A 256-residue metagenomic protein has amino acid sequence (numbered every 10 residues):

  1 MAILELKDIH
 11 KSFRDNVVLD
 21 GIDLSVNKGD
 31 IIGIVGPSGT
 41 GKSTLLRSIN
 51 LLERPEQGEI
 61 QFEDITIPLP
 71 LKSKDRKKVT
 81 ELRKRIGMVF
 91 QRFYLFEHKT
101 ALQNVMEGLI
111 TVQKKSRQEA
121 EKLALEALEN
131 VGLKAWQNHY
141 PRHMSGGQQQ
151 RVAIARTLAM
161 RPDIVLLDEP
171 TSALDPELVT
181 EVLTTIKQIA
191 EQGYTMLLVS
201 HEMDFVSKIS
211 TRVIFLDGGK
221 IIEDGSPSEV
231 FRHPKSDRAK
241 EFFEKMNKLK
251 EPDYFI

Functional and structural regions predicted by a protein language model:
N50: Helix-to-loop junction immediately C-terminal to a conserved catalytic motif
I67-G87, R117, V230-P234: ABC ATPase NBD coupling module
Y140-M144, Q148: Conserved ABC ATPase signature
A159-D163: A short, proline-enriched helix->beta-strand linker immediately N-terminal to the Walker B motif in ABC-type P-loop
V165-D168: Catalytic Walker B motif of ABC-type/P-loop ATPase nucleotide-binding domains
D224-G225: ABC ATPase "signature
